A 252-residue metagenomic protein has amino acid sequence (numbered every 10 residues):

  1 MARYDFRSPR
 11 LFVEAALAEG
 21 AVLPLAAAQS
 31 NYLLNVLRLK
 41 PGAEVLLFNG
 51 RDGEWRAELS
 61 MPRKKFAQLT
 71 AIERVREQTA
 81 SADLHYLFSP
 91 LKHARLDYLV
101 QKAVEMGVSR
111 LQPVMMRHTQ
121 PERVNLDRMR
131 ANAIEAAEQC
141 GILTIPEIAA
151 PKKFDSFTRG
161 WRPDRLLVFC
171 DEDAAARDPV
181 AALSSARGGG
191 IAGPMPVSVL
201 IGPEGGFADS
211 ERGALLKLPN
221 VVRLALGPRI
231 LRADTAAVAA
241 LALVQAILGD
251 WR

Functional and structural regions predicted by a protein language model:
M1-V75, D127: N-terminal positively charged helical leader segments and presequences
A15-A16, A27-A28, G50-R51, I72 (+4 more regions): Fold-independent oxyanion-binding glycine-rich loops and adjacent beta-strand/coil segments at enzyme active sites
L69, I145-A149, R223: Generic structural signal for residues in well-ordered beta-strands
R74-E172: RNA substrate-binding interface of SAM-dependent RNA methyltransferases
D164-A225: Active-site/ligand-binding-proximal alpha/beta "capping" segment
D209-R252: Structured adenosyl-cofactor binding patch, chiefly the S-adenosyl-L-methionine
